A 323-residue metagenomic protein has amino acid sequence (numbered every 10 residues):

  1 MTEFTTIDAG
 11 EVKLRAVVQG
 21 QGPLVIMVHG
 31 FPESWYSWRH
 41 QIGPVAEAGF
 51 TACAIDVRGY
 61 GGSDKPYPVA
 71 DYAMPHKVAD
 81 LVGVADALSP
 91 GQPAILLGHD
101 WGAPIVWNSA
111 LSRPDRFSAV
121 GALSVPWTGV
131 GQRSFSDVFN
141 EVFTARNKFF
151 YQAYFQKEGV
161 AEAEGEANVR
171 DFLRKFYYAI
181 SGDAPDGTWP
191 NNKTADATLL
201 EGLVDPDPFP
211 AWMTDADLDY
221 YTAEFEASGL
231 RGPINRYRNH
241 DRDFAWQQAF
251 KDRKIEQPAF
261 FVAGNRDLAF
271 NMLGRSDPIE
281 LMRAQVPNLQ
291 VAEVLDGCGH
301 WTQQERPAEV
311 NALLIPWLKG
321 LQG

Functional and structural regions predicted by a protein language model:
T2, Y60-L97, W101-Q290, V294: Flexible "cap/lid" subdomain of the alpha/beta-hydrolase fold that forms the substrate-access gate
I7-G10, E33, N239-W246: Short gly/ser/thr-rich secondary-structure transition/capping motifs
A9-V18: A short loop-to-beta-strand scaffold at the N-terminal edge of the catalytic core in hydrolase folds
V17-K65, V84, H99: Conserved HGGG/HGGXW glycine-rich cap/lid loop of the alpha/beta-hydrolase fold
G20, L88-Q92, L321: Glycine-rich phosphate-binding loop signature in dinucleotide/nucleotide-binding domains
G30, A73, D100, E305-R306: Active-site helix-initiating loop/hinge in glycosyltransferases
F31, W35-W38, W101, W107 (+2 more regions): Signature tryptophan residues that serve as conserved aromatic anchors
P287-G323: Catalytic active-site module of serine/aspartate enzymes centered on a nucleophile-bearing elbow/loop
